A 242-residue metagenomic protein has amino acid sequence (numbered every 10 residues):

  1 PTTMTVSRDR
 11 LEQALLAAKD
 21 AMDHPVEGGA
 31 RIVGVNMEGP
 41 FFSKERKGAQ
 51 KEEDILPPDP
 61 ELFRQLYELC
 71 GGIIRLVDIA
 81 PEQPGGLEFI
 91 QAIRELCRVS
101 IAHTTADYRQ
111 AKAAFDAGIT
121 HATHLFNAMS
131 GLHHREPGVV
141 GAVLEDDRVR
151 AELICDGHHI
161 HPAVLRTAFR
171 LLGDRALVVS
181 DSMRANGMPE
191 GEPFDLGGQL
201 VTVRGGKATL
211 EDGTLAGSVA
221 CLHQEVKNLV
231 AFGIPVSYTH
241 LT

Functional and structural regions predicted by a protein language model:
P1-I73: Divalent-metal coordination cores built from histidine and acidic residues
M37, A122, L229: Conserved, mostly hydrophobic/aromatic
E68-P189: Active-site core of metal-dependent hydrolases
D174-D195, T202-S218: Short acidic/histidine-rich active-site segments
L222-V226: Structural motif of enzymes handling amino- and sulfur-group chemistry
P235-S237: Acidic, proline/serine/threonine- and glycine-rich low-complexity intrinsically disordered segments
T239-T242: Conserved small/polar residues in nucleotide/adenosyl-binding loops
